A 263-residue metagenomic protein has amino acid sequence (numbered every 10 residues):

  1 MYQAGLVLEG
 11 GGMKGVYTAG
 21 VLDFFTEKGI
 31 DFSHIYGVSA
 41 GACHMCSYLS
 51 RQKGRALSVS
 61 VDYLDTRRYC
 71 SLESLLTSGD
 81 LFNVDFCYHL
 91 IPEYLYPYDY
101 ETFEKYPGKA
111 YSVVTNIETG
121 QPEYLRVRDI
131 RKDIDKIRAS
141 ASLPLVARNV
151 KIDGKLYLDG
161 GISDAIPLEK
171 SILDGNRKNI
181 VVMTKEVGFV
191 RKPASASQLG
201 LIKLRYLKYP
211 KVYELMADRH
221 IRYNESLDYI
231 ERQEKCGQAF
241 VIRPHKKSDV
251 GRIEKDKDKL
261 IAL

Functional and structural regions predicted by a protein language model:
M1-V38, C46-L263: Patatin-like phospholipase
